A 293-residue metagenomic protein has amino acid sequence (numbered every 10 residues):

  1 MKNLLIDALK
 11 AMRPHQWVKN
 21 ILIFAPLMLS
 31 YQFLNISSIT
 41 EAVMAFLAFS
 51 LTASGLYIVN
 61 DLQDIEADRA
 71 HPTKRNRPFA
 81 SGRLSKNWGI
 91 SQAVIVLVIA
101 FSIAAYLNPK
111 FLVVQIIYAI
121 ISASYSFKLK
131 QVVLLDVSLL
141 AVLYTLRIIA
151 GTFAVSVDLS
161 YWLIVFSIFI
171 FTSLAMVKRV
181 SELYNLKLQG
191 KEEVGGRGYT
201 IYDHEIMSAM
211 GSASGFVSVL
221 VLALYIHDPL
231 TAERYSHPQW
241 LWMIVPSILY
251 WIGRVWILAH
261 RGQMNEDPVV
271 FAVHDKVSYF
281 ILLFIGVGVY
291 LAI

Functional and structural regions predicted by a protein language model:
M1-R69, G82-Q92: Topogenic membrane-insertion module of multi-pass membrane proteins
K2-L9, F127, T145-I293: C-terminal membrane-associated helical module and adjoining short loops/tails
D7, Q16, N20, S37-A45 (+7 more regions): Residue-level signature of transmembrane alpha-helical entry/exit and packing/kink sites in multi-pass membrane
A8-H15, P78-G89, Y106-F111, L129-V137 (+1 more regions): Short, amphipathic, aromatic/basic-enriched membrane-interface segments that mark the entry/exit of transmembrane
K19-T40, L129-Y161: Long, highly hydrophobic alpha-helical transmembrane signal-anchor segments
I21-A25, V43, L47-S54, S91-S102 (+10 more regions): Generic alpha-helical transmembrane segments of integral inner-membrane proteins, especially permease/transport modules
T52-A80, L135, M176-Y184, R254: Acidic (Asp/Glu-rich) catalytic motifs at the cytosolic membrane interface
I65, A70-Q115, Y161-T172, S208-G215 (+2 more regions): Multi-pass membrane catalytic core of lipid/isoprenoid biosynthesis enzymes
